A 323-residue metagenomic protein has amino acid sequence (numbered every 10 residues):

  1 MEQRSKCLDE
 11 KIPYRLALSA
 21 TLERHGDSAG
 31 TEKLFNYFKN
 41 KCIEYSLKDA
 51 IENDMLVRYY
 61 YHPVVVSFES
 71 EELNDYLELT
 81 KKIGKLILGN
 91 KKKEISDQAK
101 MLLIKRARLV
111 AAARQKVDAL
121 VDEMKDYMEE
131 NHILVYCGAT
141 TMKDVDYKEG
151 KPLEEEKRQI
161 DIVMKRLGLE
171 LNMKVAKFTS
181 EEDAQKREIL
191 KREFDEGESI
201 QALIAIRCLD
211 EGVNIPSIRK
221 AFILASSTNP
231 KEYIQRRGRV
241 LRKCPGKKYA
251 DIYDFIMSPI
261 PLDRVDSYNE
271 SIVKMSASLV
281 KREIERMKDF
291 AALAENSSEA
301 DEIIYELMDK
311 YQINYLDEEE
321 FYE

Functional and structural regions predicted by a protein language model:
M1-Y59: Post-DEXD/H (motif II) to motif III coupling segment of the RecA-like Helicase ATP-binding lobe
I12-A17, N131-H132, E198-A202: Loop/turn-to-beta-strand initiation segments
G26-E32, T141-R158, L262-V280: Short, flexible/disordered intra-domain loops and linkers
C42-M173: Interdomain linker/hinge connecting the two RecA-like lobes of the SF2 helicase core
L134, E156-D210: Conserved helicase ATPase core of P-loop NTP-dependent helicases/translocases
I204-I206, E211-S227, E232-R239, Y249-F255: A short beta-strand element within the Helicase C-terminal
R239-M275: Conserved segment of the helicase C-terminal RecA-like domain
R264-E323: Long, largely alpha-helical accessory region at the distal end of helicase-like NTP-driven motors
